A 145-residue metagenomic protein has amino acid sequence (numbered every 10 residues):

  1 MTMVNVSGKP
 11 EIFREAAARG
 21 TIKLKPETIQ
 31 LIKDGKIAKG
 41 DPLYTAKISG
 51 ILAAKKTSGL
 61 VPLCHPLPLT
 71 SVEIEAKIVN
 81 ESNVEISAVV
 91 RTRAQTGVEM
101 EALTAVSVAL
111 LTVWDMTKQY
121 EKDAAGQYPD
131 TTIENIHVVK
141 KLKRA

Functional and structural regions predicted by a protein language model:
M1-A38, I48-I51, K55-G59, S71-E75 (+1 more regions): C-terminal binding/interaction regions
D41-P42: An acidic, Gly/Ser/Thr/Pro-rich helix-cap/linker signature
H65-P68: Translation machinery proteins
